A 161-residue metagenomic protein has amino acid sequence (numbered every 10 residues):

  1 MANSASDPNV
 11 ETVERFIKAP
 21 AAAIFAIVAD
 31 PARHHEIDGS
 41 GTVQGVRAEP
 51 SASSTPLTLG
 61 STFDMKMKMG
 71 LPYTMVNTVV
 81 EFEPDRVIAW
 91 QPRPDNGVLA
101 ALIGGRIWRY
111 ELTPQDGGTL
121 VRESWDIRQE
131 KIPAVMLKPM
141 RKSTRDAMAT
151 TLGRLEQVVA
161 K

Functional and structural regions predicted by a protein language model:
M1-S54: Hydrophobic ligand-binding cavity/cleft-lining segments
D7-N9, L59, L71, G104 (+1 more regions): Residue-level preference for beta-strand/loop junctions
V13-R15, M75-E81, G105-P114: Hydrophobic/aromatic beta-strand elements that line small-molecule binding cavities or substrate pockets in beta-rich
P20, G70, P84-D85, Q115-G118: Short strand-connecting beta-turns/loops that link adjacent beta-strands
A23-V28, H34, F63, V79 (+3 more regions): Hydrophobic pocket/interface hotspot
V46-A101, G153, Q157-K161: Glycine-rich portal/gate segments that line the openings of hydrophobic small-molecule binding cavities
D95-A149: Beta-strand/loop substructures that line and gate deep hydrophobic ligand-binding cavities in soluble
